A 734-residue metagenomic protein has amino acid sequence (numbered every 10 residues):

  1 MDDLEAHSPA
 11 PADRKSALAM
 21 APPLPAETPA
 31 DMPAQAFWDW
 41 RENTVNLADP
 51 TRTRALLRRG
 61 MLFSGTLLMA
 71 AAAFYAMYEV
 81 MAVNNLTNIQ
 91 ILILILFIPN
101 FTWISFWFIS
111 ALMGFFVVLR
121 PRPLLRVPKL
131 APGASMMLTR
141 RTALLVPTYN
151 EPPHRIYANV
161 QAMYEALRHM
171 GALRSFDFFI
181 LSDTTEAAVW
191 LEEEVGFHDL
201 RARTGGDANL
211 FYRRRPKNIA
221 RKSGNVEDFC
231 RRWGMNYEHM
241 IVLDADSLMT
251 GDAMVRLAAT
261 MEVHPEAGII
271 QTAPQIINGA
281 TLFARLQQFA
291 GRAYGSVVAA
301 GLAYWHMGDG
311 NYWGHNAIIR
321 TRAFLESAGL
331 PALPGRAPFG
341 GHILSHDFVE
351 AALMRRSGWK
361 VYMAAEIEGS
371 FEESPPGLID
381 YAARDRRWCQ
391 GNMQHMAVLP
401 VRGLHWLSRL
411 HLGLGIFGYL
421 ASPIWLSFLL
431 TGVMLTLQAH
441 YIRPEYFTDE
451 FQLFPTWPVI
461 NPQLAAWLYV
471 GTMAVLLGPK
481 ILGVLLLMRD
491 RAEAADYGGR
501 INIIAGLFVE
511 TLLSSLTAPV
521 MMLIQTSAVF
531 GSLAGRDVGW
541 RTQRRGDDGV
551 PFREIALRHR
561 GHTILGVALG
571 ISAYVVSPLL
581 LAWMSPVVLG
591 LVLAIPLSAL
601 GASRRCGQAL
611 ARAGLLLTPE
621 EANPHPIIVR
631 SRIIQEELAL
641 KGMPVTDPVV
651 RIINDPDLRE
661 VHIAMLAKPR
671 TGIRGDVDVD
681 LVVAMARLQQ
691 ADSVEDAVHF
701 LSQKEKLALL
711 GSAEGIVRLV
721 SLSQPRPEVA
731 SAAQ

Functional and structural regions predicted by a protein language model:
M1-D39, N654-P656, V717-Q734: Intrinsically disordered, low-structural-confidence terminal and linker regions
R14, A19-F37, F106-G403: Internal catalytic domains of large membrane-associated glycosyltransferases
S16-T66, A82-I91, R120, L124-K129 (+3 more regions): Basic/Trp-rich segment in TM-proximal cytosolic loops or flexible interdomain/linker regions
F74, S105-I109, V118, T321 (+3 more regions): Alpha-helical transmembrane segments of polytopic integral membrane proteins, especially the permease/helical cores
I93-V117, A474-L477, W583-R604: Alpha-helical membrane-embedded segments
A111-P128, D490-A492, A599-A611: Transmembrane-cytosolic junction motif
A131-A172, L513-S527, P624-A667: Acidic, Ser/Thr-rich low-complexity segments on the non-lumenal side of membrane proteins
R544, F552-Q734: C-terminal amphipathic alpha-helical interaction region
